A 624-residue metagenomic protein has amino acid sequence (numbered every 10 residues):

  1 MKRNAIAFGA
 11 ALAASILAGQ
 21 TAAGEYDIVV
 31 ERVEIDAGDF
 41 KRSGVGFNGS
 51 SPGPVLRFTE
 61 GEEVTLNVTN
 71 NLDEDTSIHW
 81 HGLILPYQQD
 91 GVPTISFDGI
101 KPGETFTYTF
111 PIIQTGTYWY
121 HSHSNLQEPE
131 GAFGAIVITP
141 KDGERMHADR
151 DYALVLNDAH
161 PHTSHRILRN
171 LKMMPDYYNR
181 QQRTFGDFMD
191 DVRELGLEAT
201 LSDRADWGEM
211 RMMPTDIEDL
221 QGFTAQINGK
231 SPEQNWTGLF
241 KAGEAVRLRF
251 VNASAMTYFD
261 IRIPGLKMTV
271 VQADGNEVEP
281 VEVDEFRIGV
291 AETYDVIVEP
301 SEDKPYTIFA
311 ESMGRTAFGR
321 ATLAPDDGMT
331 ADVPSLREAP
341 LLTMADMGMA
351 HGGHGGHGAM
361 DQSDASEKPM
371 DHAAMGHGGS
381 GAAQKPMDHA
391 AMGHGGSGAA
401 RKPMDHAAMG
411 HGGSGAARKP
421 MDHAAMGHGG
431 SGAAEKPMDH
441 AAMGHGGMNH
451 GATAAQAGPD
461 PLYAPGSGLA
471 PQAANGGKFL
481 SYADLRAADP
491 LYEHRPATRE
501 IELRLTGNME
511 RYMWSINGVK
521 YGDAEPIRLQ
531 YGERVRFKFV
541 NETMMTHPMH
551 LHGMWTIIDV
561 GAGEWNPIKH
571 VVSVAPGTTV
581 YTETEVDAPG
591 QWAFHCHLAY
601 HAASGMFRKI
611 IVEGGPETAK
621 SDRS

Functional and structural regions predicted by a protein language model:
M1-F8: Bacterial N-terminal signal peptides that target proteins for export
A14-A18: N-terminal signal peptide c-region/cleavage motif recognized by signal peptidases
A22-V290, D327-A365, A373-A383, A390 (+8 more regions): Histidine-centered copper-binding motifs that mark active-site loops of extracellular/periplasmic copper enzymes
A199-E218, G222-T224, G238, S254 (+2 more regions): Long, low-complexity, polar/charged, intrinsically disordered or flexibly structured peripheral segments
G238, R249-A253, Y258-L266, F286 (+8 more regions): A structural feature that tracks compact, well-ordered secondary-structure segments with a strong bias toward
A487-E493, T498-Y512, N517-T556, T578: C-terminal substrate/ligand-recognition segments
L529, V535, V540-M549, M554-G614 (+1 more regions): C-terminal soluble interaction/assembly domains
